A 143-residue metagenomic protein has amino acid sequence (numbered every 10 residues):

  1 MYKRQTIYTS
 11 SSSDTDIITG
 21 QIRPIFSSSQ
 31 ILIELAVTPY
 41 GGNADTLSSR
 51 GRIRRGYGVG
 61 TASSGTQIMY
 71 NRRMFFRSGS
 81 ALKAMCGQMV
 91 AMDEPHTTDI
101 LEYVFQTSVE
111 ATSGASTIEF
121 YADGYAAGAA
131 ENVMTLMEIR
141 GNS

Functional and structural regions predicted by a protein language model:
M1-Q5: Conserved small/polar residues in nucleotide/adenosyl-binding loops
T6-D14, I18-I100, V104-S143: Terminal beta-strand-rich extracellular "head" domains that mediate receptor/glycan or other ligand binding
